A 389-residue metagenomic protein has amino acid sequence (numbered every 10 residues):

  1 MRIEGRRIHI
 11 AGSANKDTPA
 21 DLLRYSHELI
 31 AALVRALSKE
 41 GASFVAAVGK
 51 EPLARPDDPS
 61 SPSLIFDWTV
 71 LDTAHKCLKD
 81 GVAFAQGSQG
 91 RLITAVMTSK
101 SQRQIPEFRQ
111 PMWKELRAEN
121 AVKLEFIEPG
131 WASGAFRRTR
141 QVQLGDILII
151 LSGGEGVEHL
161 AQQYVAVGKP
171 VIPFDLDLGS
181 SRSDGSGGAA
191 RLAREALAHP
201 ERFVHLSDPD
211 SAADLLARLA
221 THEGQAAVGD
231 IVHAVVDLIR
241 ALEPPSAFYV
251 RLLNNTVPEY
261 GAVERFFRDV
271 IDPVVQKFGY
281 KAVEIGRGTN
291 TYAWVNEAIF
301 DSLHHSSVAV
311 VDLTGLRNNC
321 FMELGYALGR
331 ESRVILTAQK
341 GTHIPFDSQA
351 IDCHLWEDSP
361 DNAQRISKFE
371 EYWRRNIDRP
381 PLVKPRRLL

Functional and structural regions predicted by a protein language model:
I3-E4, G12-A226, V232-A234, K277-T289 (+4 more regions): Acidic/glycine-enriched connector segments
H9-D21, G229-E259: Active-site donor-nucleotide binding/catalytic segment of nucleotide-sugar enzymes
A20-H27, T256-R268: Glycine- and acidic-residue-enriched helix-capping/strand-helix junction motifs
L23, L64-D67, Y260-E264, N296 (+2 more regions): Conserved strand-to-helix beginnings and helix N-cap segments that scaffold or border functional pockets
V165-A166, F266-V270, G325-Y326: Short, solvent-exposed amphipathic alpha-helical segments in soluble enzyme and RNA/protein-processing domains
G179, N254-T256, G341-H343: Conserved nucleotide-binding/hydrolysis micro-motifs of P-loop NTPases
P200-P244, I351-L389: C-terminal interaction surface of TIR/SEFIR-family domains
P273-P380, P385-L388: Catalytic core segments in nucleotide and nucleic-acid processing enzymes
